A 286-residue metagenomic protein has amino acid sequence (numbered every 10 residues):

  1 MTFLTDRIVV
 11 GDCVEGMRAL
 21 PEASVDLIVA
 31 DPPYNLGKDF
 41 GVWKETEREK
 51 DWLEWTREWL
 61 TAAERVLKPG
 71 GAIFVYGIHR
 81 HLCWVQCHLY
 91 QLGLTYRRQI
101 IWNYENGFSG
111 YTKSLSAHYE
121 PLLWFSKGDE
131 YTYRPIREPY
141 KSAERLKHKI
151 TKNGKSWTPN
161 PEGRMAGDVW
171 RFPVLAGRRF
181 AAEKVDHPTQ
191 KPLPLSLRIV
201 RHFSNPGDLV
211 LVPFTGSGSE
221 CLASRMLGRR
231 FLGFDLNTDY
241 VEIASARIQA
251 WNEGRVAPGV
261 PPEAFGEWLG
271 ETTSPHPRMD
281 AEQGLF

Functional and structural regions predicted by a protein language model:
M1-I243, E282-F286: Core catalytic lobe of class I
T2-R18, S245-G284: S-adenosyl-L-methionine
